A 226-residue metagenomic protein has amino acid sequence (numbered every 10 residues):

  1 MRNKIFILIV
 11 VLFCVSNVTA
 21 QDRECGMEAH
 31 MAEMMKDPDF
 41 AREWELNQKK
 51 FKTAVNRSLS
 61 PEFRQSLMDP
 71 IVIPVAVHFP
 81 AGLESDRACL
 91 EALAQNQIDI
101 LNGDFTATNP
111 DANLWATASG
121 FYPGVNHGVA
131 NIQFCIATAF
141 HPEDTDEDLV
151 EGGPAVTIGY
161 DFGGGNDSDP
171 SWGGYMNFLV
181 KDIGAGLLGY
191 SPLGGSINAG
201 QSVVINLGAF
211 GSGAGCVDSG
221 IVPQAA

Functional and structural regions predicted by a protein language model:
M1-M27: Bacterial Sec-dependent N-terminal signal peptides
V11, A20-D22, D86, I132 (+1 more regions): Mature extracytoplasmic/luminal segments of secretory-pathway proteins
N17, L83-C89, S212-C216: A generic structural signal for short coil/turn motifs at secondary-structure boundaries
V18, E28-H30, L93, G220: Extracellular/secretory pathway and lumenal proteins
Q21-P70, F105: N-terminal zymogen propeptides
E24-E28, L90, G215-V217: Sequence contexts marking disulfide-bonded cysteines in secreted/extracellular proteins
R57-F105, K181-A185, S191: Fold-level signature of zinc-dependent metallopeptidase catalytic domains
N96-A226: Metzincin-family zinc-dependent endopeptidase catalytic domain
